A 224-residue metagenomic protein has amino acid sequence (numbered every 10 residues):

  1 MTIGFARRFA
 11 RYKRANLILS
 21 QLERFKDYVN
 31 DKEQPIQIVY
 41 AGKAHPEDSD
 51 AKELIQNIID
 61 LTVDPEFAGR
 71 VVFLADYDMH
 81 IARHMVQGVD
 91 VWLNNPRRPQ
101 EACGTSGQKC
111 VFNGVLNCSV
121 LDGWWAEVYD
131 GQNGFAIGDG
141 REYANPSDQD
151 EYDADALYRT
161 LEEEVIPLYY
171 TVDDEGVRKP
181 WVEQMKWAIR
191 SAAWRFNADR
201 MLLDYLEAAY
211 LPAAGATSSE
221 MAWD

Functional and structural regions predicted by a protein language model:
M1, S219-D224: Non-catalytic membrane-proximal stalk/linker segments that position and tether the catalytic domains
M1-K13: Conserved donor-binding/catalytic core segment of Leloir-type glycosyltransferases
M1-T2, Q34-Q37, G69-V72: Residue-level recognition of the N-termini of beta-strands and the immediately preceding loop/turn
R8-R11, A44-P46, D78-M79, R98-P99 (+2 more regions): Short, solvent-exposed loop/turn segments at secondary-structure junctions
A10-K26: A conserved mid-protein helix/loop that constitutes part of the nucleotide-sugar donor-binding site
D27-V39, V86-F196, R200, D204-A213 (+1 more regions): Catalytic binding pocket for nucleotide-activated donors in carbohydrate/polymer assembly enzymes
V29, Y40-R83, V89: Nucleotide-activated donor-binding/catalytic signature segment of Leloir-type glycosyltransferases, i.e., the conserved
N57, A213, W223: Conserved active-site segments centered on acidic
